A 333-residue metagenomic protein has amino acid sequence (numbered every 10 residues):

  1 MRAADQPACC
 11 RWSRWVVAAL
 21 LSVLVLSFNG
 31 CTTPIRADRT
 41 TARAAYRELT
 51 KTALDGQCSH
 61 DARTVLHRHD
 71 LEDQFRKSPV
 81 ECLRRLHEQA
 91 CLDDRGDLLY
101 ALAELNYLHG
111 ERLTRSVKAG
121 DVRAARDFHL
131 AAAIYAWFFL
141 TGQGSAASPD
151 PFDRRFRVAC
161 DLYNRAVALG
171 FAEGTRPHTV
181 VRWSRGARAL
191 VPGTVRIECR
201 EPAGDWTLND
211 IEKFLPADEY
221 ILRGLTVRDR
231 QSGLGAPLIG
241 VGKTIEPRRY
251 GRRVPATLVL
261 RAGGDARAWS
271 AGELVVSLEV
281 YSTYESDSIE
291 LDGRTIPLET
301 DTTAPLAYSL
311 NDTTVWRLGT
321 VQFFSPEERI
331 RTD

Functional and structural regions predicted by a protein language model:
A3-V17: Bacterial N-terminal signal peptides that target proteins for export
A18-V23: Sec-dependent N-terminal signal peptides
S27-G30: C-terminal motif of bacterial Sec signal peptides marking the signal peptidase cleavage site
T32-Q89, D93, L98, E104-D333: Flexible, membrane-associating and regulatory peripheral segments of lipid-active enzymes
